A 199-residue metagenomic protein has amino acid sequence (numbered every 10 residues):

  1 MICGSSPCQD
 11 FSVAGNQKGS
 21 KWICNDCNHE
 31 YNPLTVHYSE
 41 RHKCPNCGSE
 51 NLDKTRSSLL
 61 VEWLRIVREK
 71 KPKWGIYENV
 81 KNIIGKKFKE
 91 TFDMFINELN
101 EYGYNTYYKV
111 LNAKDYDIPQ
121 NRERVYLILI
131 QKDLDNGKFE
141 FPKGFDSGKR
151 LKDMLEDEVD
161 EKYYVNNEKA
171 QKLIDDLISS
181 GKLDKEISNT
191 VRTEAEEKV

Functional and structural regions predicted by a protein language model:
M1-C3, I76: N-terminal Rossmann-like NAD(P) cofactor-binding module of classical short-chain dehydrogenase/reductase
C3, P7-Q9: A short SAM/SAH-binding and catalytic strip from SAM-dependent methyltransferases
Q9-V199: Class I S-adenosyl-L-methionine
